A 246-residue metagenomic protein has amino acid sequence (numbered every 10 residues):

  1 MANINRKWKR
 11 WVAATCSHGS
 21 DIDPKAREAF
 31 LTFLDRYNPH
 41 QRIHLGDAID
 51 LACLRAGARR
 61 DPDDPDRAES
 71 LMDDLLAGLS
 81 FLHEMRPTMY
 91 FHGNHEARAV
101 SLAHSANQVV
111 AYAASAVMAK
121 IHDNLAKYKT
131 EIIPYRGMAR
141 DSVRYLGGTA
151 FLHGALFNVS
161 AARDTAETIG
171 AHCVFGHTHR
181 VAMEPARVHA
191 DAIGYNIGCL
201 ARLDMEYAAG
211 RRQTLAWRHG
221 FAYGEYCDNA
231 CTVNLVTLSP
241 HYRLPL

Functional and structural regions predicted by a protein language model:
A2-V12, V143-A150, A230: Beta-strand-turn-beta hairpins that frame and shape the catalytic cleft of phosphate-ester-processing enzymes
N5-K7, D35-N38, H83-M85, L125-A126 (+4 more regions): Flexible, charged surface loops at secondary-structure boundaries
N5-R6, R10, R36-Y37, L235-L246: Polar, enzyme-active/binding microenvironments
R10, A14-K127: Core catalytic region of metal-dependent phosphoesterases/phosphodiesterases, especially metallo-beta-lactamase-like
E28-L31, L76, G137-V143, N158-R163 (+1 more regions): A generic local structural motif
R42-L45, P87-G93, P134, F151-L152 (+2 more regions): A structural signal for short, well-ordered beta-strand segments and their strand-loop junctions that often border
Y112-G148: Metallo-beta-lactamase
T149-V236, Y242: Conserved beta-sheet core of the metallophosphoesterase superfamily
